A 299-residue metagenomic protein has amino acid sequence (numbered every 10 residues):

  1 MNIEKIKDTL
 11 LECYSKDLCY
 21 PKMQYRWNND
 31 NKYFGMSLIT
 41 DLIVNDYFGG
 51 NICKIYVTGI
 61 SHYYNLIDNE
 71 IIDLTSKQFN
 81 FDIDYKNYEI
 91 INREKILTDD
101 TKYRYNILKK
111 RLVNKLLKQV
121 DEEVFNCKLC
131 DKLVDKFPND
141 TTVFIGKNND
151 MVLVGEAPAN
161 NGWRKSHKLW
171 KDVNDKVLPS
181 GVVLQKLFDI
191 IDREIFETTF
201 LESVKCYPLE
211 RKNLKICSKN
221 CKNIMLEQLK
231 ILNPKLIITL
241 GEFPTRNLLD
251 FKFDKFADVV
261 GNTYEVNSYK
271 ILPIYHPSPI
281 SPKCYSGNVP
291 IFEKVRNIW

Functional and structural regions predicted by a protein language model:
M1-L116: A structural boundary/capping signal
L117-W299: A polyanion-binding, active-site-adjacent surface
